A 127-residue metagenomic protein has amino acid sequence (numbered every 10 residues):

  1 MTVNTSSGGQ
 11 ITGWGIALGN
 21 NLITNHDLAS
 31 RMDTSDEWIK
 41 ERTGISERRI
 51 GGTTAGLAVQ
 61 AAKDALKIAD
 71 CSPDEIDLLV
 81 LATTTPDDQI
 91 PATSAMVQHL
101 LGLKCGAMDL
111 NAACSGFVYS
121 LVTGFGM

Functional and structural regions predicted by a protein language model:
M1-L78, H99-L101: Conserved "HGTGT" condensation-loop signature of ketosynthase/thiolase-family condensing enzymes that catalyze
W38-R42, S46-G56, T83-M127: Conserved catalytic cysteine-centered active-site region of acyl-thioester-dependent Claisen-condensing enzymes
